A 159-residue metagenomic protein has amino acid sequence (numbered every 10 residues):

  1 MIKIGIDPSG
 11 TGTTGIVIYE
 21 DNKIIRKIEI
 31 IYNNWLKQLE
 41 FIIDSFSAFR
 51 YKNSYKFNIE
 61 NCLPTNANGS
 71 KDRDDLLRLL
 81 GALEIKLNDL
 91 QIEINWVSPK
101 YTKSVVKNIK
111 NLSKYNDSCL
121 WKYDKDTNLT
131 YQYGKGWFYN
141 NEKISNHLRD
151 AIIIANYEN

Functional and structural regions predicted by a protein language model:
M1-N159: Phosphate- and other anionic-substrate recognition elements at nucleic-acid/protein interfaces
